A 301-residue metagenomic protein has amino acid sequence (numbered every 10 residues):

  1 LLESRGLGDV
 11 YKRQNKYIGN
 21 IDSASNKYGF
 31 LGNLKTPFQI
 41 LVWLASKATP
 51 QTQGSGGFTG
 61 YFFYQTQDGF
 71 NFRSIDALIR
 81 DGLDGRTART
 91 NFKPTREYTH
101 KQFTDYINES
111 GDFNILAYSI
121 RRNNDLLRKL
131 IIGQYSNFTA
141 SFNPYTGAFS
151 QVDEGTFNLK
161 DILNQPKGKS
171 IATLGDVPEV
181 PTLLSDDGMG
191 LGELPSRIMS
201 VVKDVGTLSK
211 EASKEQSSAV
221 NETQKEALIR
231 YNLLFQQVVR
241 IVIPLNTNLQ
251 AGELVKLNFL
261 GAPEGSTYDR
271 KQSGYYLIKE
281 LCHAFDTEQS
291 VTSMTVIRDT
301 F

Functional and structural regions predicted by a protein language model:
L1-Y11: Single conserved hydrophobic/aromatic residue that forms the stacking wall/gate of nucleotide- or nucleobase-binding
G8, L78-I79, T247: Glycine-centered loop/turn positions within well-structured domains that cap or flank conserved ligand/cofactor-binding
V10, F70-F72, S293-I297: Generic detector of short, aliphatic-rich beta-strand segments that form the cores of beta-sheets in diverse domain
K12-N20: Glycine-rich phosphate/pyrophosphate-binding loops and their adjacent beta-strand/loop elements at enzyme active sites
K12-R13, A45-P50, L257: Sec-exported extracytoplasmic/periplasmic mature domains
G19-Y118, L126-L130, F142: Short beta-strand-centered interaction patches in the first periplasmic/extracellular domains of large envelope
T90-F301: An acidic/polar, Gly/Ser/Thr-rich interaction patch typically located in mid-to-C-terminal regions of proteins
